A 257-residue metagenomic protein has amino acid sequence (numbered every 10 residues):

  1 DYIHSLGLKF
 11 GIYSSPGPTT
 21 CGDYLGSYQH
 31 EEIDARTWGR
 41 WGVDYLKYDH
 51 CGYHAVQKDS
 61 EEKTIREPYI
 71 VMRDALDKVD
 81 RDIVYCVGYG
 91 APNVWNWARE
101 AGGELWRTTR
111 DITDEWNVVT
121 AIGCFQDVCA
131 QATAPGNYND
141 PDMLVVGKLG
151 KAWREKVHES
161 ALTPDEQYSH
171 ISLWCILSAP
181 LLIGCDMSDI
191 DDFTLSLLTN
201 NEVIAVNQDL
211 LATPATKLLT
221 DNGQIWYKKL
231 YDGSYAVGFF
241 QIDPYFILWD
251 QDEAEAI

Functional and structural regions predicted by a protein language model:
D1-Q57, E61, P68, M72-R73 (+2 more regions): Substrate-binding cleft of carbohydrate-active enzyme catalytic domains
S14-P16, Y89-A91, Q241: Residues that form ligand- and interface-recognition hot spots within folded domains
P18-C21, H54-V56, P92-W95, W153 (+3 more regions): Flexible loop/turn segments at secondary-structure boundaries
C21-D23, E31-I33, V157-A161, L219-Q224: Active-site-adjacent structural elements in folded domains
H30-I33, D82-D186: Glycan-recognition surfaces
S60-K63, E67, W97, W249: Generic recognition of short, well-ordered alpha-helical segments
Y168, W174-L177, L182-G184, L219-I257: Carbohydrate-binding surface patches
S169-L218: Catalytic cores of secreted or luminal carbohydrate-active enzymes
